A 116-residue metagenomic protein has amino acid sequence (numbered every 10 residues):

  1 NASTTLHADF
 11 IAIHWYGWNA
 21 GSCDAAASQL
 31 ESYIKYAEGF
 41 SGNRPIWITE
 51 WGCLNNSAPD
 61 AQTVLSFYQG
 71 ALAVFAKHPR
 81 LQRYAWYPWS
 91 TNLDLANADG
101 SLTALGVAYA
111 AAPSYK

Functional and structural regions predicted by a protein language model:
N1-Y36, G42-N55, Q82, W86-N92: Aromatic- and acid-rich polysaccharide-binding/catalytic face of secreted or lumenal carbohydrate-active enzymes
S28, S32-G39, T63-V74: Alpha-helical scaffolding segments of alpha/beta enzyme cores, especially the outer helices of TIM-barrel or partial
A58-P59, S66-G70, V74-K116: Aromatic-rich peripheral "rim/lid" segments of glycoside hydrolase catalytic domains that contact and position glycan
